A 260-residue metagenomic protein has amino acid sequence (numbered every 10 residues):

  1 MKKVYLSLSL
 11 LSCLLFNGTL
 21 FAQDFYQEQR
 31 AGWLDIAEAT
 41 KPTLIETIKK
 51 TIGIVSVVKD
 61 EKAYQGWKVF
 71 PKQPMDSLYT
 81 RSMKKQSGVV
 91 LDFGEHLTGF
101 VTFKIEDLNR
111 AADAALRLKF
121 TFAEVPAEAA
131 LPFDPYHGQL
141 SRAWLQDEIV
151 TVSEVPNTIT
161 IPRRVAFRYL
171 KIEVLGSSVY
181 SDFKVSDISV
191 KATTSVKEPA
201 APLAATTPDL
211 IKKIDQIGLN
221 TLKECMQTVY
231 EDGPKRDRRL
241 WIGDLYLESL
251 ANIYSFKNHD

Functional and structural regions predicted by a protein language model:
M1-Q23: Bacterial Sec-dependent N-terminal signal peptides
L14-F16, C225, N258: Hydrophobic alpha-helical elements and their junctions with loops/disorder across both membrane and soluble proteins
Q23-D232, D244, D260: Extracellular/oxidizing-compartment recognition motifs
P234-R236, E248: Hydrophobic, small-residue-rich membrane helices and short re-entrant helix-turn-helix hairpins that build
R238-L245: Aromatic-lined, polymer-binding surfaces characteristic of secreted/periplasmic polysaccharide-degrading enzymes
L247-N258: Well-ordered alpha-helical scaffold segments within catalytic/enzyme domains
